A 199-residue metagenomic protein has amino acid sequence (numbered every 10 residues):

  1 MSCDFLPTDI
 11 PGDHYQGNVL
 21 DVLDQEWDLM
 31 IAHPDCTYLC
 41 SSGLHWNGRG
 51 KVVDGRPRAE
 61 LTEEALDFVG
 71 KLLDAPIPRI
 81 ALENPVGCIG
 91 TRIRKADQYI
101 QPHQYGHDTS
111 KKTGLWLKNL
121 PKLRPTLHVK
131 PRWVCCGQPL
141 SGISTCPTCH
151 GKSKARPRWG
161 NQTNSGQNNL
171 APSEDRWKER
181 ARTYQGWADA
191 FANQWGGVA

Functional and structural regions predicted by a protein language model:
M1-A199: Conserved active-site and SAM-binding loop architecture of S-adenosyl-L-methionine-dependent nucleic-acid
